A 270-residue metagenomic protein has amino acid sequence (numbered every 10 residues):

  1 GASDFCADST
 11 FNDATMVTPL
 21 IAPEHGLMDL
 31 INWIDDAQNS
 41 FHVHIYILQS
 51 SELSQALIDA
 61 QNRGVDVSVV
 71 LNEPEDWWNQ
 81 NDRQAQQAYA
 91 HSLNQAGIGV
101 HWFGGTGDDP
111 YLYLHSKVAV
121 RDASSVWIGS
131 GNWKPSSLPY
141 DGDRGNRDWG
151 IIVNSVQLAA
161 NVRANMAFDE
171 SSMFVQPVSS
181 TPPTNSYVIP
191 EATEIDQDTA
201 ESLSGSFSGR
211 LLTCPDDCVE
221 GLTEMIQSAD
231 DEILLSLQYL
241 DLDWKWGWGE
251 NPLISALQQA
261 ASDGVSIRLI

Functional and structural regions predicted by a protein language model:
G1-Q38, I47-D230, S236, L240 (+4 more regions): HKD-type phospholipase D/PLD-like phosphodiesterase module
F41: Active-site metal-binding motif and surrounding structural segment of the metallo-beta-lactamase
